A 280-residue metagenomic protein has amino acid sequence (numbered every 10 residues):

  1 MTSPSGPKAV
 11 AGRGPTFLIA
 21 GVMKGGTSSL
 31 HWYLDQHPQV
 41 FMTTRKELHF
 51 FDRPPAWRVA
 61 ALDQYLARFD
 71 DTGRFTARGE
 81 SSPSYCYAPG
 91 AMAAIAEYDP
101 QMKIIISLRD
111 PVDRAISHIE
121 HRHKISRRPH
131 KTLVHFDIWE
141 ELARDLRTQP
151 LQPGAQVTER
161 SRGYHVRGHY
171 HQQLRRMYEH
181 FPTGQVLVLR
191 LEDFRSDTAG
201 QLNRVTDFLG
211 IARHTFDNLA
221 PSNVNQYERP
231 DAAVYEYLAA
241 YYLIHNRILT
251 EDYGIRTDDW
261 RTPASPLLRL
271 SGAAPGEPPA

Functional and structural regions predicted by a protein language model:
M1-C86, E97-M102, S107, V112-L146 (+3 more regions): PAPS-dependent sulfotransferase catalytic core
G14-P15, A60, Y87-G90, H169-Q172 (+2 more regions): Short, conserved clusters of charged catalytic residues that mark active-site and nucleotide-handling motifs
V40, F51, Y170, T257-W260: Short clusters of hydrophobic/aromatic residues that line enzyme substrate/ligand-binding pockets
R45, R175-I248, I255-A273, P279: The conserved 3'-phosphoadenosine-5'-phosphosulfate
L62-L66, M92, L174-R175, N246: Generic structural signal for well-ordered alpha-helices, preferentially at hydrophobic/aromatic core positions
P83, L151-V166, S222-E236: Surface-exposed cleft-lining segments at the edges of enzyme active sites
P83-Y87, V166-R167, D193-D197: Acidic, metal-coordinating catalytic cores used for nucleic-acid/nucleotide bond scission and strand-transfer chemistry
G90-I95, Q201: Distinct, well-ordered alpha-helical segments
